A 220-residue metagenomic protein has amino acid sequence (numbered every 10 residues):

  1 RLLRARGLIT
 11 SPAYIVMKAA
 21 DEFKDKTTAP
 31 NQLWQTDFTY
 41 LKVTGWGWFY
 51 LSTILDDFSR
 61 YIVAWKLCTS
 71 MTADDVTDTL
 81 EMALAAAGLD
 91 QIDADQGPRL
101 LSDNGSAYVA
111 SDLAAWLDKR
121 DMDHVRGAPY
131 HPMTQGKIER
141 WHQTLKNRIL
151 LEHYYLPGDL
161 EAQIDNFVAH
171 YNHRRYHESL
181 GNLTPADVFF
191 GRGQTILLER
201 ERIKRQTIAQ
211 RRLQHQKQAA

Functional and structural regions predicted by a protein language model:
R1-L33, H131-P132, F190-G193: Basic, flexible linker segments flanking DNA-binding modules in nucleic acid-interacting mobile-element proteins
A13, G97-N104, D118-K137, L151-P157: RNase H-like polynucleotidyl transferase catalytic core
N31, L51, T72, V76 (+5 more regions): Hydrophobic (often cysteine-bearing) scaffold residues that line and stabilize catalytic clefts of nucleotide/cofactor
L33-V63, T69: An active-site-proximal beta-strand-loop segment
D37, I54, R60, L80 (+8 more regions): Mobile genetic element proteins and their domesticated derivatives, centered on retroelements and DNA transposons
G47, K66-I92: Active-site beta-loop-alpha junctions of metal-dependent nucleic acid enzymes, especially the RNase H-like/DDE
L80, I92-A110, A128-Y130, G181-A186: Acidic/histidine-rich, metal-coordinating catalytic segments
S111, D118-M122, Q143-A220: C-terminal domain-tail junction helix/linker
